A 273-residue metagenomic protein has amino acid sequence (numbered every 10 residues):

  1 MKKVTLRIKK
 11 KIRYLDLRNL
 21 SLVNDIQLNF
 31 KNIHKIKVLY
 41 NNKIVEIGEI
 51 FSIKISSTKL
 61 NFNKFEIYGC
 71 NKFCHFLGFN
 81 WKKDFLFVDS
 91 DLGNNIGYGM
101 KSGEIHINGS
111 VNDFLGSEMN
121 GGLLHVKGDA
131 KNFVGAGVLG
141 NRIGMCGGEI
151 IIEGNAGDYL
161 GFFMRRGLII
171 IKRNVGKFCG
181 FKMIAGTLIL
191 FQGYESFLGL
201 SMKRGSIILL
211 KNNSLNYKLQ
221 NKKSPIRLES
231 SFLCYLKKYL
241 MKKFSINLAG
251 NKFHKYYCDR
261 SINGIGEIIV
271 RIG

Functional and structural regions predicted by a protein language model:
M1-Y68, H75-F76, H125-K127, G140-E153 (+6 more regions): Intrinsically disordered, low-complexity terminal regions
E66-Y68, N80-K82, F87-D89: Active-site cofactor/substrate anionic-group-binding motifs, chiefly glycine- and Lys/Arg-rich phosphate-binding loops
F73-H75, G93-N94, D113, N132 (+2 more regions): Short, solvent-exposed loop/turn at the beta-strand->alpha-helix junction within individual leucine-rich repeat
L77-N80, L92, I96-K101: Metabolite-binding pocket within alpha/beta catalytic cores that recognizes anionic/polar moieties
V88, L92, M100, I107 (+9 more regions): Fold-core signature of tandem repeat domains
G97, G116, V134-G135, G161 (+2 more regions): Short glycine/serine- and acidic-residue-enriched loop/turn motifs that recur at repeat junctions
N132-N141: Extracellular beta-strand/beta-solenoid scaffold signature
